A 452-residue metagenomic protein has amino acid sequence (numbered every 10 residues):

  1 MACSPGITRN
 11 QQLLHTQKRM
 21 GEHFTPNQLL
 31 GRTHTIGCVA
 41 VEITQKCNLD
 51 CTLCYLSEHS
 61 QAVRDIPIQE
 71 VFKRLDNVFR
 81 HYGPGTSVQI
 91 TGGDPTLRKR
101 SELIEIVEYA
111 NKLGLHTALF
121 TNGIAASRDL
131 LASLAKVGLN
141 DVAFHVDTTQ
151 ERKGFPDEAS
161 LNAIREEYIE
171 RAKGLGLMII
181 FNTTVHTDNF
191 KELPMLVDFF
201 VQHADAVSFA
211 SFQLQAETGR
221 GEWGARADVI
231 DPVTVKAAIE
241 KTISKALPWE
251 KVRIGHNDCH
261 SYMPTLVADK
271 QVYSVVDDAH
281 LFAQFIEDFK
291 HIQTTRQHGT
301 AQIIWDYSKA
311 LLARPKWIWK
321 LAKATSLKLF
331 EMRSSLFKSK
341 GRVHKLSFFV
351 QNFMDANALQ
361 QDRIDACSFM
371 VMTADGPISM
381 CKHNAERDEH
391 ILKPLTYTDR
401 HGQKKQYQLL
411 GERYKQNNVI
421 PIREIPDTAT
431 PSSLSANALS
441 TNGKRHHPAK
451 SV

Functional and structural regions predicted by a protein language model:
M1-G31, A268-V452: Radical SAM enzyme core and accessory elements
A2-A132, K136: Conserved alpha-helical substructure of the radical SAM core
C38, S127-D129, P194-L196, Q284-F285 (+1 more regions): Short alpha-helical segments and helix-capping/turn motifs at coil-helix boundaries
C51, R100, D129, G154 (+5 more regions): Short acidic, gly/pro-rich beta-turn/loop elements at beta-sheet edges and active-site/ligand-binding grooves
F72-I90, R100-Q215: Radical SAM/AdoMet-radical enzyme domain recognition
G154-P156, N162-G341, N442: Radical SAM enzyme [4Fe-4S]-AdoMet core and its adjacent flexible, acidic and glycine-rich loops/tails across
